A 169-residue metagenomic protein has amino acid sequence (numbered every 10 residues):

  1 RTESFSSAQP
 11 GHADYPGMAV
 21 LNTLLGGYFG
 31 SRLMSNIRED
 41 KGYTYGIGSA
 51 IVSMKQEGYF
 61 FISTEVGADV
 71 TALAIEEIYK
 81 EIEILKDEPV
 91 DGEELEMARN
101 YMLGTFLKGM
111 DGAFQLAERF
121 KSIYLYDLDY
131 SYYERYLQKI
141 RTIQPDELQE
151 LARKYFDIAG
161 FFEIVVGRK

Functional and structural regions predicted by a protein language model:
R1-G30: His/Glu-based metal-binding/catalytic segments typifying zinc-dependent metallopeptidases
T2-A8, R38-D87, G92-T142, A159-G167: M16 family metallopeptidases and their MPP-like homologs
A19, L148, E163: Short, conserved catalytic/metal-binding micro-motifs enriched in Asp/Glu and His
M34-S35: Phosphate-proximal small/polar/acidic motifs at interfaces that engage nucleotide phosphates, polyphosphates
P145-R153: Low-complexity, intrinsically disordered Gly/Pro/Thr-rich segments
Y155-D157: C-terminal accessory nucleic-acid interaction domains of nucleic acid-metabolism proteins
